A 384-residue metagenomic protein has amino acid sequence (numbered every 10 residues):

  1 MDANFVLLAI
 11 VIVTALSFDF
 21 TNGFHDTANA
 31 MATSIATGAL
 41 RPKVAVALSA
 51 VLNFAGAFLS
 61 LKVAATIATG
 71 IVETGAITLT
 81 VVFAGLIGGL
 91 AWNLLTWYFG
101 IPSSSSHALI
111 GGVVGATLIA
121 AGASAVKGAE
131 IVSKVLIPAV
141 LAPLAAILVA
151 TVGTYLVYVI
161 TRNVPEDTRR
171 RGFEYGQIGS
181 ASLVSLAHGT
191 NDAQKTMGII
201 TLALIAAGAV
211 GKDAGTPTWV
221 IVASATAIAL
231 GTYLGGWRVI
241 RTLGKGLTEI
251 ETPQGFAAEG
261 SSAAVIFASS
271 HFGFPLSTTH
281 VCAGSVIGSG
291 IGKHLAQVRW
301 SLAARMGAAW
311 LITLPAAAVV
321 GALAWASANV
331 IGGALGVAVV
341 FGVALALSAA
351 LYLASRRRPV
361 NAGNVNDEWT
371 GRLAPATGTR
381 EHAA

Functional and structural regions predicted by a protein language model:
M1-A384: Multi-pass alpha-helical transmembrane bundle typical of ion/small-solute transporters and intramembrane aspartyl
